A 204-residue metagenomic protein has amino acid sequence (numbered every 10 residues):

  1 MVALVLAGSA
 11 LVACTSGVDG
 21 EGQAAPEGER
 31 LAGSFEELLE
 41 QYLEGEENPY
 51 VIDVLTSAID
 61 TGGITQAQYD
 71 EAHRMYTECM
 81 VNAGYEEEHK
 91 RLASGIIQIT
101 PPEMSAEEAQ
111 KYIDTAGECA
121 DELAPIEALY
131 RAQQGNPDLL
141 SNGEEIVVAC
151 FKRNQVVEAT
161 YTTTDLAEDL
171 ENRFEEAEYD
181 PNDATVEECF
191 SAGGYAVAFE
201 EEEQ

Functional and structural regions predicted by a protein language model:
L4, L11, T15-Q204: Mitochondrial intermembrane space
